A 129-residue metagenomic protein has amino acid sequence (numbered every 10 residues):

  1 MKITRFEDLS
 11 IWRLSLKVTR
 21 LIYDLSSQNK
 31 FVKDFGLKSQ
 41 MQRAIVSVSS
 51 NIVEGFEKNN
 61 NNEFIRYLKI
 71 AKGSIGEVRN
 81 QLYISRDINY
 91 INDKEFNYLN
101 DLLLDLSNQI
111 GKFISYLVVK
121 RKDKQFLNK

Functional and structural regions predicted by a protein language model:
M1-E54, K58-K129: Short, C-terminally biased terminal segments at protein or domain edges
